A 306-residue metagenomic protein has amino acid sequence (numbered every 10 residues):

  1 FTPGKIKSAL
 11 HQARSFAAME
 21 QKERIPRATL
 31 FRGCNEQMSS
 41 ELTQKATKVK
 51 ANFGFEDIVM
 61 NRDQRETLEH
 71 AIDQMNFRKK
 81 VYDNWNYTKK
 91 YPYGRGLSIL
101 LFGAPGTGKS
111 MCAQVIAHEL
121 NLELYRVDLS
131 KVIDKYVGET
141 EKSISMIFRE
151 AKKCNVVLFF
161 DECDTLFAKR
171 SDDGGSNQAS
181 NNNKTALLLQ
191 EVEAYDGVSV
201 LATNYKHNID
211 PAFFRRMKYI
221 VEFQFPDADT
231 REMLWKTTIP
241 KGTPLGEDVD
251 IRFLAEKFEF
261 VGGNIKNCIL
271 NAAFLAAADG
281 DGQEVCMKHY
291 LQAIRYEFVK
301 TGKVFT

Functional and structural regions predicted by a protein language model:
F1-T306: AAA+ P-loop ATPase motor domain of ring mechanoenzymes
